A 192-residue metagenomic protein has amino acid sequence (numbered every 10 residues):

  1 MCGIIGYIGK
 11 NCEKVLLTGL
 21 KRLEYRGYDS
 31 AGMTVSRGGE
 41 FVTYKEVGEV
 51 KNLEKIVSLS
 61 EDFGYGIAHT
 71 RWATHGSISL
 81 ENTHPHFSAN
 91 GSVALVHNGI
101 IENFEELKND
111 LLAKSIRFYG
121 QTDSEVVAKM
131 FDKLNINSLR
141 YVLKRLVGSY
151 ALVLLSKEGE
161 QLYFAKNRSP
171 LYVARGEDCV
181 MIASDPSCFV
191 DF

Functional and structural regions predicted by a protein language model:
M1-F192: Conserved short alpha-helical segments that host acidic/polar catalytic motifs at enzyme active sites
